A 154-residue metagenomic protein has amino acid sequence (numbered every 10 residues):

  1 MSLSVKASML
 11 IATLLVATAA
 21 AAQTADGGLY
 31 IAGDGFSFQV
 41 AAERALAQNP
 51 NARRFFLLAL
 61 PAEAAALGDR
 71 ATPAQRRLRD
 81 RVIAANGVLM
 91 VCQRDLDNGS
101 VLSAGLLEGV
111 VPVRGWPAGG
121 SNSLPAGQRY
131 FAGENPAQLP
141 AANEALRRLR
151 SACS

Functional and structural regions predicted by a protein language model:
M1-L3: N-terminal secretory signal peptides that target proteins for export/translocation
K6-A17: Bacterial N-terminal signal peptides
A22-N86: N-terminal secretory signal peptides
G35-S37, A62-A66, L89, D95-G99 (+1 more regions): Solvent-exposed loop/turn segments at secondary-structure junctions within structured extracellular/periplasmic domains
G68-R70, S100-A104, A142-N143: Short, conserved acidic/polar surface loops in the N-terminal third of protein domains
A84-E108: Mid-chain, well-packed structural core segment of small domains
E108-S154: C-terminal partner/receptor-binding element of secreted or periplasmic proteins
